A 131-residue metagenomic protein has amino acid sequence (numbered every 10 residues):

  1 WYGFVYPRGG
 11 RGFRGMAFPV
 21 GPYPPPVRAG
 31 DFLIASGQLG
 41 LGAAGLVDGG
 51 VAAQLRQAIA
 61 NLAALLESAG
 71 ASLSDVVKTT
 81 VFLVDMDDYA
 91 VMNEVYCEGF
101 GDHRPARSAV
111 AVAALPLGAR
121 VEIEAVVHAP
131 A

Functional and structural regions predicted by a protein language model:
G3-A131: Short, polar/acidic, helix-capping and beta-turn segments at strand->helix junctions that line the mouths
